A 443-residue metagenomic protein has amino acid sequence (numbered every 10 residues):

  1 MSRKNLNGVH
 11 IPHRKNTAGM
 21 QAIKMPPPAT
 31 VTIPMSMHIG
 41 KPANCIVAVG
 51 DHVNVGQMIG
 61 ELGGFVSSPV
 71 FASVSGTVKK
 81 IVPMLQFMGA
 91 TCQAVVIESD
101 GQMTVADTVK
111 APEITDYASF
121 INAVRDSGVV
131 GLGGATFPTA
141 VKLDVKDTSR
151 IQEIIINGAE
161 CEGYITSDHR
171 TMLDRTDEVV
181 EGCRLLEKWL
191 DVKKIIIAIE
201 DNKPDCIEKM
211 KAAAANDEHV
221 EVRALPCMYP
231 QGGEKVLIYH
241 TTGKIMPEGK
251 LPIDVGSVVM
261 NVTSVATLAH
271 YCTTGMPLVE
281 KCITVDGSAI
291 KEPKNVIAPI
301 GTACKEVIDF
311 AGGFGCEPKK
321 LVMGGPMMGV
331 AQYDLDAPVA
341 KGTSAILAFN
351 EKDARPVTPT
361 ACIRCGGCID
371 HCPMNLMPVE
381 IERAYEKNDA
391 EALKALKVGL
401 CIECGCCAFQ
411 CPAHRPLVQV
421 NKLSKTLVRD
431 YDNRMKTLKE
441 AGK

Functional and structural regions predicted by a protein language model:
M1-I46, V96: N-terminal, Lys/Arg-enriched amphipathic/low-complexity engagement segments that precede the first folded domain
V47-V53, L85, D286: Acidic, glycine-anchored pre-beta loop/turn
A48-E61, K80: Short, well-structured beta-strand-loop connectors
G76-V78: Conserved hydrophobic positions within beta-strands
K80, L85-F137, K146-S149, P204: Acidic low-complexity segments
G131, I154-D168, A289: Gly-rich Lys/Arg/Thr-decorated short loops/hinges at beta-loop-alpha junctions or inter-strand turns that position
V192-C304, F310-G315, G325: Hydrophobic alpha-helical positions that pack around
T343-P359, I369, P373-K443: Ferredoxin-type iron-sulfur electron-transfer modules in oxidoreductases and energy-metabolism complexes
